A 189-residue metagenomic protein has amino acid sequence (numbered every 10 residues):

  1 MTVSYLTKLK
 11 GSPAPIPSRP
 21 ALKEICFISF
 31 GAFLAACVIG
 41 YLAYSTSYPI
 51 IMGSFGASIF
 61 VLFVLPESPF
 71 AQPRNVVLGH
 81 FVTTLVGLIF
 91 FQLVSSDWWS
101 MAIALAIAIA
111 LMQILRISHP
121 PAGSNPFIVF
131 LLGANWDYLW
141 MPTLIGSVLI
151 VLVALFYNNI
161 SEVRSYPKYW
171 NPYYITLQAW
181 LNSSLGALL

Functional and structural regions predicted by a protein language model:
M1-F81, L85, I89, V94-A102 (+2 more regions): Alpha-helical transmembrane segments and their membrane-interface boundaries that form or gate the permeation pathway
I50-L65, L105-N135: Pore- and pathway-forming membrane helices of multi-pass small-molecule/ion transporters and channels
